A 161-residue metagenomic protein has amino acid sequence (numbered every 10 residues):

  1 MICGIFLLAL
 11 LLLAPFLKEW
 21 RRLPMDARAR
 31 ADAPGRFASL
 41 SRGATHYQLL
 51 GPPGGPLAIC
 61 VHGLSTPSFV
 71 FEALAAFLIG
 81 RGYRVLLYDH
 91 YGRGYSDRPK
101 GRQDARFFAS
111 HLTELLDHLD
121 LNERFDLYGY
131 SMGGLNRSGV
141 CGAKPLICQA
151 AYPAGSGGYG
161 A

Functional and structural regions predicted by a protein language model:
M1-P56, G80-Y83: Alpha/beta-hydrolase fold catalytic core
S41, H90-Y128: Active-site loop/oxyanion-hole signature of alpha/beta-hydrolase fold enzymes
L50-Y95: Conserved HGGG/HGGXW glycine-rich cap/lid loop of the alpha/beta-hydrolase fold
E72, T113, S138-G142: Short, hydrophobic alpha-helix immediately C-terminal to the catalytic nucleophile
A75-L78, R102-D104, K144-P145: Glycine-rich, phosphate-binding/catalytic loops in enzymes
F77, H118, G139, A143: Active-site catalytic microenvironments for nucleophilic, acid-base chemistry
E123-A161: Conserved hydrolase catalytic core segment
